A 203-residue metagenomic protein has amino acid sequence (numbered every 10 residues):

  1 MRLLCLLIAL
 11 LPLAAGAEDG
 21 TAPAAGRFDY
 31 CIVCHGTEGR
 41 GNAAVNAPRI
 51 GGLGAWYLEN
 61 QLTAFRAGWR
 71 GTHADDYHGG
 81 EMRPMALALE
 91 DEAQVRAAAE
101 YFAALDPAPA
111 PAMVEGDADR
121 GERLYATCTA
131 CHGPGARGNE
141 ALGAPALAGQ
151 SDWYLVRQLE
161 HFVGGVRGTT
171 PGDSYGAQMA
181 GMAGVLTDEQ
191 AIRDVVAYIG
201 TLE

Functional and structural regions predicted by a protein language model:
L4-P12: Bacterial N-terminal signal peptides
L13-A17: Sec/Tat signal peptide C-region and signal peptidase I cleavage site
E18-R40, M113-R137, A148: Sequence/structural segment immediately N-terminal to covalent heme-attachment motifs in c-type and related
G20-T21, R27-A67: The feature marks the first
A43-R49, F65-V95, P111-E115, A141-A146 (+2 more regions): Axial heme c-ligation environment in periplasmic c-type cytochrome domains
A55, E59-A67, V95-A99, A103 (+4 more regions): An amphipathic alpha-helix signature
D119-T169, G181: A charged, solvent-exposed segment within the mature domains of Sec-exported extracytoplasmic proteins
